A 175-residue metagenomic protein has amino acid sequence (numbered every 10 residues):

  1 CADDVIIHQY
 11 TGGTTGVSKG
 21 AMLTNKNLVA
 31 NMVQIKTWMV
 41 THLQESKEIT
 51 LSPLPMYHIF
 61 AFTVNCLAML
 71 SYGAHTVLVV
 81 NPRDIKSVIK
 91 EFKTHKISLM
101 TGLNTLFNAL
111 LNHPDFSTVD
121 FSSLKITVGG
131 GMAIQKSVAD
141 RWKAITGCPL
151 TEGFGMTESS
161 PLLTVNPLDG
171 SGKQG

Functional and structural regions predicted by a protein language model:
C1-Y10, V17, H42-I49, S159: Conserved pre-ATP/AMP-binding loop-to-beta segment of ANL
D3, N25-K26, L54, H95 (+1 more regions): Structural detector for helix-capping/boundary residues
V5, T11-T14, T50, M56 (+5 more regions): Conserved S/T- and glycine-rich ATP-binding loop of Class I adenylate-forming
I6-V33: Conserved AMP-binding A3 loop
K19-M22, S52, H75-N81, T151: Short beta-strand->loop structural element characteristic of the AMP-binding/adenylate-forming
V29-I49, I59-L99, H113: Conserved AMP-binding/adenylation subdomain of ANL enzymes
P53-I59, M132: Conserved AMP-binding
A74, I97-G102, L111-Q174: Gly/Ser/Thr-rich phosphate-binding loop
